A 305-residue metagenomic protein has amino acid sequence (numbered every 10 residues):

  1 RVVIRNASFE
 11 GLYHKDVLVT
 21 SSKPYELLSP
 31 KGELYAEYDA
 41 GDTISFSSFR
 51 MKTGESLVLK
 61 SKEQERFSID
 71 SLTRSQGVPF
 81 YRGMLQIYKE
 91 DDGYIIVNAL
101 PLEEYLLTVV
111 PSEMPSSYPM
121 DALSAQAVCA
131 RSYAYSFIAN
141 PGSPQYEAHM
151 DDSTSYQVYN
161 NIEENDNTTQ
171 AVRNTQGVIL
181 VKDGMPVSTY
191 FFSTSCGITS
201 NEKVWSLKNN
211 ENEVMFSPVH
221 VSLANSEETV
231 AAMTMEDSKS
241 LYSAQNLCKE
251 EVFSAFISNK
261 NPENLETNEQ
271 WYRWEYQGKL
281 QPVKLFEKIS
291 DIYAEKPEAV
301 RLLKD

Functional and structural regions predicted by a protein language model:
R1-D305: Conserved, single-site charged/polar hotspot
